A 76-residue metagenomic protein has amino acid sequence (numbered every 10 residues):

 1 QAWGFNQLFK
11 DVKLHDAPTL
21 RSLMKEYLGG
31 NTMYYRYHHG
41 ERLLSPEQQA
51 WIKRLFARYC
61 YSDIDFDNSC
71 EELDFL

Functional and structural regions predicted by a protein language model:
Q1-S22, S62-F66: A short, Lys/Arg-rich alpha-helix, primarily the initiator
H15-D16, E26, L44: Helix-turn-helix/winged-helix DNA-binding modules
R21-K25, K53-F56: The alpha-helix within a helix-turn-helix
G29-S45: Recognition helix of helix-turn-helix/homeodomain-like DNA-binding domains that insert into the DNA major groove
E41-R42, Y59, L73: The DNA-recognition helices of helix-turn-helix-type DNA-binding domains
P46-I64: DNA major-groove recognition helix of helix-turn-helix/homeodomain DNA-binding modules
F66-L76: Short, charged recognition helix plus adjacent turn of helix-turn-helix-like nucleic-acid-binding domains
